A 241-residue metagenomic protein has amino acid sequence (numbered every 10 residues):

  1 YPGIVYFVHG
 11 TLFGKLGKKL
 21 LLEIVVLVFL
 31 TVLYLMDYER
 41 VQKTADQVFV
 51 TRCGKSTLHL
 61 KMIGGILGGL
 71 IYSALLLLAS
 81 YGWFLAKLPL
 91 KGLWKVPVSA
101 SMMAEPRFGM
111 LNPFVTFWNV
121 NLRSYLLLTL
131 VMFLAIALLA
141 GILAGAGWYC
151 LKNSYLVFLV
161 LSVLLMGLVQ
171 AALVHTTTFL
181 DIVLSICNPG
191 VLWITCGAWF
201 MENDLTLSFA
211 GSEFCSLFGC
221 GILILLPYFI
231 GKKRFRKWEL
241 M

Functional and structural regions predicted by a protein language model:
Y1-E39, H59-N153, Q170-A171, N188-E213: Secretory targeting signals
E39-D46: Hydrophobic transmembrane alpha-helix segments characteristic of membrane transport and insertion machinery
T44, T57-H59: Alpha-helical transmembrane segments and their immediate interhelical loop/hinge regions in multi-pass membrane
V48-K55: Short helix-to-coil transition segments within interhelical loops that connect adjacent transmembrane helices
L143-L151, G219-M241: Junction motif at the cytosolic side of a transmembrane helix
S154-L168, S185-C187: Central hydrophobic cores of alpha-helical transmembrane segments in multi-pass integral membrane proteins
F158, S216-L217: Transmembrane alpha-helices of multi-pass eukaryotic membrane proteins
T176-L184: A cytosolic-side transmembrane-helix exit/cap motif
